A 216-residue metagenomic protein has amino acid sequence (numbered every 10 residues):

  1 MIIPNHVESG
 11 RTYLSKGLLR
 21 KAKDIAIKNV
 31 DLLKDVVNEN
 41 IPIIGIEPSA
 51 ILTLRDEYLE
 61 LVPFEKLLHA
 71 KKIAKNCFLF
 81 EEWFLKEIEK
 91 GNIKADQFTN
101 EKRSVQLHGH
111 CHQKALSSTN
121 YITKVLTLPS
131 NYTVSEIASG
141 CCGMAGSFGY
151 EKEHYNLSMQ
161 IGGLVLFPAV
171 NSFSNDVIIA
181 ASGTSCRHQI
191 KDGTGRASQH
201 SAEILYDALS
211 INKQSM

Functional and structural regions predicted by a protein language model:
M1-M216: Iron-sulfur cluster-binding electron-transfer modules in prokaryotic oxidoreductases
